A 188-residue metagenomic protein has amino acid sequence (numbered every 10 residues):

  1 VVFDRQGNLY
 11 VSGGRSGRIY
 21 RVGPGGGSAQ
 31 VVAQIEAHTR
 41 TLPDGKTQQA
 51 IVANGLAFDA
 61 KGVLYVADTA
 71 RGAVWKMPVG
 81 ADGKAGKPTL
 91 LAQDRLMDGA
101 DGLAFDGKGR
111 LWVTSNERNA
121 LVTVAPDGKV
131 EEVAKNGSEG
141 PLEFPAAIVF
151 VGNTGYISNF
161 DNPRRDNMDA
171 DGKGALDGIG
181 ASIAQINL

Functional and structural regions predicted by a protein language model:
V1-L9, S16, H38-L64, D94-L111 (+2 more regions): Beta-rich, blade/repeat-based domains predominating in secreted/periplasmic proteins but also intracellular
D4-I35, L64-R71: Surface loops at the rim/top face of extracytoplasmic beta-rich domains
G14-R15, T69, V79, N116-E117 (+1 more regions): Short loop/turn segments immediately following the C-termini of beta-strands
G17-Y20, G72-V74, N119-L121, R164-R165 (+1 more regions): Structural signal for beta-propeller blades
G23-G27, P78-G83, V124-K129, N187-L188: Short loop/turn segments that connect beta-strands within beta-propeller blades
A29-A37, A85-Q93, E131-N136: Beta-propeller fold detector
K84-E117, T123-G128: A beta-strand-loop signature enriched in Asp, Gly, Thr, and Trp that corresponds to the sialidase/neuraminidase Asp-box
F160-G178: Short, conserved, GDST-rich strand-edge loop motifs in beta-rich repeat architectures
